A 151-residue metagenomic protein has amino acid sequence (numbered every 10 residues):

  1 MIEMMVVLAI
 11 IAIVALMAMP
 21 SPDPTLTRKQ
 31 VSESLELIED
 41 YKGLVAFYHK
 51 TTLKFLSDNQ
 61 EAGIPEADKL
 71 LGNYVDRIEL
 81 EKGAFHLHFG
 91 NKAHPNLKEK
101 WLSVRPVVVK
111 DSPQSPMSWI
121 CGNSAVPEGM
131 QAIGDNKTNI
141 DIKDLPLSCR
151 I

Functional and structural regions predicted by a protein language model:
M1-E33, L37, Y41: N-terminal single-pass transmembrane signal-anchor helix
L26-K29, Y48, L56: Outer-membrane beta-barrel proteins
S34, D40-L53: Early exported N-terminus immediately downstream of N-terminal targeting peptides
K50-I151: Periplasmic/extracellular, small/polar-rich flexible segments of pilin-like filament-forming proteins
